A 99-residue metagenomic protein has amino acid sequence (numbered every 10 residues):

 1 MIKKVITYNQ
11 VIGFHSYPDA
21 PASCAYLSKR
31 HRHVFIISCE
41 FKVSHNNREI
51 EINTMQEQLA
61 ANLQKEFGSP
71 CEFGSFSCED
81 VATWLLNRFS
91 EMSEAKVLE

Functional and structural regions predicted by a protein language model:
M1-E99: Charge-rich, low-complexity N-terminal segments
